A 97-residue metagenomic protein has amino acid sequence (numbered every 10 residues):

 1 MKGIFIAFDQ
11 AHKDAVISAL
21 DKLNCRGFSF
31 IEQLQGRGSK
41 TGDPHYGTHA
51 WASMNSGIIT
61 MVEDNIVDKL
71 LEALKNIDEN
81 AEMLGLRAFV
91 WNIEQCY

Functional and structural regions predicted by a protein language model:
M1-Y97: Positively charged, small/polar-rich N-terminal and surface patches that mediate targeting and assembly and bind
